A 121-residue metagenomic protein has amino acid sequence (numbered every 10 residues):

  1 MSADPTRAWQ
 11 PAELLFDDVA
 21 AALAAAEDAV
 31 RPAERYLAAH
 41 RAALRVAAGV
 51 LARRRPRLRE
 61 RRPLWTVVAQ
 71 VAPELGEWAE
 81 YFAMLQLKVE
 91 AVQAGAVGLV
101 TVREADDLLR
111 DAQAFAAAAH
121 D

Functional and structural regions predicted by a protein language model:
M1-D121: Terminal alpha-helical segments
